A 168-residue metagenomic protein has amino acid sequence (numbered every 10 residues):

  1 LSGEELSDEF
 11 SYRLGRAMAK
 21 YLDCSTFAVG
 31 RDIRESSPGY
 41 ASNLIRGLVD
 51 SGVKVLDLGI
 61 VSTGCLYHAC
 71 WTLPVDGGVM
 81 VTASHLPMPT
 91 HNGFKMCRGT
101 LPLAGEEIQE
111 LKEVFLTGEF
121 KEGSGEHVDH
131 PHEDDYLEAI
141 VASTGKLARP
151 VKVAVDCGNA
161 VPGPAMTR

Functional and structural regions predicted by a protein language model:
L1-R46, D50-S51, E126-V153: An N-terminal, well-structured beta->alpha segment
E5, E9, R13, I60 (+5 more regions): Residue-level preference for alpha-helix termini and adjacent loops
E9, G39, P89, P164-A165: Residues that form or flank phosphate/diphosphate-binding pockets in enzymes that use nucleotide phosphates
A19, S25-L101: Ferredoxin-reductase
T90-R168: Gly/Ser/Thr-enriched, mixed-charge loops and adjacent short helices that form phosphate/oxyanion-binding elements
